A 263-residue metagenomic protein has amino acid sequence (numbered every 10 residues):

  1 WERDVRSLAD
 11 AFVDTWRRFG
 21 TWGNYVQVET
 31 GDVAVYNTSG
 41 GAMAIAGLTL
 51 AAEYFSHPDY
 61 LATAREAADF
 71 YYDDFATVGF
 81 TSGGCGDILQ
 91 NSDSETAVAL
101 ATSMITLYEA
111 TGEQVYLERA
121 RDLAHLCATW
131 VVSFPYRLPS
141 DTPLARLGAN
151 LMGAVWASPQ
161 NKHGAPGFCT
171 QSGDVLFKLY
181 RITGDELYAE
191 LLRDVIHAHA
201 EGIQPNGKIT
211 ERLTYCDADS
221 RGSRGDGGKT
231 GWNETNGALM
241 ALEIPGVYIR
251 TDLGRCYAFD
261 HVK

Functional and structural regions predicted by a protein language model:
W1-K263: Glycan-recognition and catalytic cores of secretory/periplasmic carbohydrate-active enzymes
